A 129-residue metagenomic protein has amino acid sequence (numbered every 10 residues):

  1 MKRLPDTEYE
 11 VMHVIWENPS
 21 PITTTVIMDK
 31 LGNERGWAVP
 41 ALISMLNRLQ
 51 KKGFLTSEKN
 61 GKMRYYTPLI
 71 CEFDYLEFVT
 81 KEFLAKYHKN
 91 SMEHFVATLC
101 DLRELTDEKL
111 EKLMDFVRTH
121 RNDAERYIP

Functional and structural regions predicted by a protein language model:
M1-I15, D74, D123: Short alpha-helical segments that sit at the start of domains
R3-T7, N60-V79: Short, cationic-aromatic polyanion-contact patches
P21-K30: Short acidic, hydrophobic short linear motifs in intrinsically disordered regions
D29-W37: Short helix-coil junctions and helix-kink-helix linkers
I43-N47: Short, hydrophobic-biased segments on the C-terminal half of alpha helices that form "recognition helices"
G53: Glycine-centered, phosphate/nucleic-acid-interacting loop/turn motifs that mediate DNA/RNA or nucleotide
C71-V96: Conserved segment of winged-helix/HTH DNA-binding domains
D101-P129: C-terminal regulatory/oligomerization modules of transcriptional regulators
